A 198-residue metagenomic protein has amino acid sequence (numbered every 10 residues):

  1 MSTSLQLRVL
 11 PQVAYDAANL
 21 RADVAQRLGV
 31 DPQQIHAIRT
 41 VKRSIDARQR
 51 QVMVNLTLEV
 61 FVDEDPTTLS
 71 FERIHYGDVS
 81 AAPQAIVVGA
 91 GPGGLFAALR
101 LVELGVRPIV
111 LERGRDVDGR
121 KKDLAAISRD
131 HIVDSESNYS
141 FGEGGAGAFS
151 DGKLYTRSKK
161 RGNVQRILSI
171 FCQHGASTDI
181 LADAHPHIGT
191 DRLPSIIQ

Functional and structural regions predicted by a protein language model:
S2-P83: Extreme N-terminal leader/targeting segments of oxidoreductases
A18, A22, V54, Q84 (+4 more regions): Catalytic cores of nucleotide-enabled group-transfer and carboxylate-activating enzymes in metabolic and assembly-line
V24-R27, R100, I170: Residues within well-ordered alpha helices
I35-A37, R113, D183-A184: Proline- and acidic/polar-enriched loop/turn elements at helix boundaries
A81-V117: N-terminal Rossmann-like FAD-binding beta1-loop-alpha1 element of flavoenzymes
I86-A90, R100, R107, D123-S140: N-terminal glycine-rich phosphate/pyrophosphate-binding loop and immediately adjacent elements
A125-Q198: Conserved N-terminal/central alpha/beta ligand/cofactor-binding core
